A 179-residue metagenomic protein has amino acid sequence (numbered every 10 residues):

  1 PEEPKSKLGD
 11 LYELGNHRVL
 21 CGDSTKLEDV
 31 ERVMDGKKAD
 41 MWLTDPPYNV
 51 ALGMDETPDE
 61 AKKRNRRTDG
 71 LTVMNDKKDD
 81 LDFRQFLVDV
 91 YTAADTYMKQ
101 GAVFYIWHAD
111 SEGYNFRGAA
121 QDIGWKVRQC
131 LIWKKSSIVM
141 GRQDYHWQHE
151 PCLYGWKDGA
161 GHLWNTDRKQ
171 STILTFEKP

Functional and structural regions predicted by a protein language model:
P1-P179: Core catalytic lobe of class I
